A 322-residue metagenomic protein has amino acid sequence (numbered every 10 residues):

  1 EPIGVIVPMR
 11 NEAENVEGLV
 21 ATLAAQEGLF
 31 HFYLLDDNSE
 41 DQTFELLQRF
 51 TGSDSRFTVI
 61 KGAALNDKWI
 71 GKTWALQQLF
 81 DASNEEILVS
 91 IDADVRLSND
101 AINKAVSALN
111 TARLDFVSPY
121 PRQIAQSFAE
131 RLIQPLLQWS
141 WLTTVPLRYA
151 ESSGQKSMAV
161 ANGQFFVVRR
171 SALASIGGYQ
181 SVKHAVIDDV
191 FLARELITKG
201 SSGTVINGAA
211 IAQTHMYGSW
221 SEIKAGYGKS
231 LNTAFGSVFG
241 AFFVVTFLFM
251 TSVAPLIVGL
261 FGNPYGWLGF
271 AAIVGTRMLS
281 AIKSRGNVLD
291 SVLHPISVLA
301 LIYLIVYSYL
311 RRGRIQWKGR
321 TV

Functional and structural regions predicted by a protein language model:
E1, F242-Q316: Membrane-embedded multi-pass helical conduit in multi-pass membrane proteins, especially envelope-biosynthetic
P2-G4, H31: Cell-envelope/extracellular polymer assembly enzymes that use nucleotide-activated donors
V7-A21, N38: Active-site beta-to-alpha loop of glycosyltransferases that engages the nucleotide-sugar donor
A21-F30: Short, acidic, metal-binding catalytic loop of nucleotide-sugar glycosyltransferases
D36-L46, A63-A64: A conserved acidic beta->alpha catalytic loop
T58-D81, K104, A108-S175, D290-L301 (+1 more regions): Long helical/loop segments within the catalytic core of UDP-sugar-dependent glycosyltransferases, especially the large
E85-R96: Short beta-strand-to-loop acidic/aromatic patch adjacent to the donor-nucleotide binding site
L109-A112, F116-W141, S171-A174, Y179-G240: Catalytic donor/gating beta->alpha subdomain of glycosyltransferases that bind UDP-sugars
